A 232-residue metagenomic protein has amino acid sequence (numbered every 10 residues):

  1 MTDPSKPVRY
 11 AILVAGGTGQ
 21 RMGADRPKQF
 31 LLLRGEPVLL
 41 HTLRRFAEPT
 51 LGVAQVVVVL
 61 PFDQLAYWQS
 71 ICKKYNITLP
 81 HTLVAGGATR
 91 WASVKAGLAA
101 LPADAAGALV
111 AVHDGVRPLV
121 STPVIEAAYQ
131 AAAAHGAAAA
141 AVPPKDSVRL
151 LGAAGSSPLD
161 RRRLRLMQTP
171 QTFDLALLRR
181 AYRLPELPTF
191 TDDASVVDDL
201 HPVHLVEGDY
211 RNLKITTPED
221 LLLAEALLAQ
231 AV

Functional and structural regions predicted by a protein language model:
M1-I12, E48, D192-D193, Y210-N212 (+1 more regions): SAM-dependent methyltransferases
T2-A66: N-terminal glycine-rich phosphate-binding loop and ensuing alpha1 helix
R9, P80-T82, L164: Short, conserved active-site loop motifs that form the nucleotide-linked donor/cofactor pocket
L13, F30, L39, G97 (+4 more regions): Residue-level signal for inorganic ion chemistry
M22, W68-C72, A128, A224: Hydrophobic packing residues within well-ordered alpha-helices of enzyme cores
K73-G107: Short phosphate-binding loop-to-helix
A106-V116: Short beta-strand-to-loop acidic/aromatic patch adjacent to the donor-nucleotide binding site
L119-V206, V232: Conserved core of the sugar-phosphate nucleotidyltransferase
